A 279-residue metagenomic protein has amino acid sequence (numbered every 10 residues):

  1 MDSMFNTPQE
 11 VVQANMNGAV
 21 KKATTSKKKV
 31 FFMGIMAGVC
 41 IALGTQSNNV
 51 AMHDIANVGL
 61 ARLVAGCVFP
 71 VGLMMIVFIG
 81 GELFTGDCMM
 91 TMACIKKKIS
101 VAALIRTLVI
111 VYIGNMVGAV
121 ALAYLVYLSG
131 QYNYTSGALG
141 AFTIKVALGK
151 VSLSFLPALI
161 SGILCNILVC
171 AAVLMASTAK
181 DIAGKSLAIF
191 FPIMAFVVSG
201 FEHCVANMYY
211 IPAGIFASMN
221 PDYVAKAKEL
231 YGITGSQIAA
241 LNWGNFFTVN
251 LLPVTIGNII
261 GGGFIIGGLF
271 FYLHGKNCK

Functional and structural regions predicted by a protein language model:
M1-K279: Alpha-helical transmembrane segments and their helix-helix packing motifs
